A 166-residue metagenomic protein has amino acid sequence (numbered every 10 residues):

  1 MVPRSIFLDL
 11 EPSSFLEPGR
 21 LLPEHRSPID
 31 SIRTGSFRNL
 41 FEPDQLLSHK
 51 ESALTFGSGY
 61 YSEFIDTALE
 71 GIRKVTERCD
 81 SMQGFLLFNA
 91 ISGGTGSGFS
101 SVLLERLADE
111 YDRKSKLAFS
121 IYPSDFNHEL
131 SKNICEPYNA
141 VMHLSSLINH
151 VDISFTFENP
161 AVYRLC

Functional and structural regions predicted by a protein language model:
M1-C166: Segments that form or flank anion-binding pockets
